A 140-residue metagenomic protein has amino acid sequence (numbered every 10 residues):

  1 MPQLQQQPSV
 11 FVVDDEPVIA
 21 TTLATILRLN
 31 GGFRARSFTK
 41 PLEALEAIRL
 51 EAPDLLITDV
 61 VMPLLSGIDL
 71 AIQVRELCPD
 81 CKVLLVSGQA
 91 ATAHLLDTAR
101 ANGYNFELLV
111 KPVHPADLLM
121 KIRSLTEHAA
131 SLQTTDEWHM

Functional and structural regions predicted by a protein language model:
M1-F11, A116-M140: Non-catalytic signal-transmission and effector/linker regions of two-component phosphorelay proteins
P17-R36, F106: Two-component/phosphorelay signaling modules centered on CheY-like receiver
T39-E43, S66-L70: Acidic catalytic/metal-coordinating carboxylates
R49-E51, V74-C81, A101-G103: Conserved phosphotransfer cores of two-component systems
E51-I57, L84: Active-site beta3 strand of CheY-like receiver
M62: Receiver (REC) domain active-site loop signature in two-component systems and cognate sites in sensor histidine kinases
D69, A90-V110, A116, M120 (+1 more regions): Alpha4 helix (beta4-alpha4-beta5 surface) of REC/receiver domains from two-component response regulators
V86-G88: Hydrophobic/aromatic residues positioned on beta-strands within the core alpha/beta folds
